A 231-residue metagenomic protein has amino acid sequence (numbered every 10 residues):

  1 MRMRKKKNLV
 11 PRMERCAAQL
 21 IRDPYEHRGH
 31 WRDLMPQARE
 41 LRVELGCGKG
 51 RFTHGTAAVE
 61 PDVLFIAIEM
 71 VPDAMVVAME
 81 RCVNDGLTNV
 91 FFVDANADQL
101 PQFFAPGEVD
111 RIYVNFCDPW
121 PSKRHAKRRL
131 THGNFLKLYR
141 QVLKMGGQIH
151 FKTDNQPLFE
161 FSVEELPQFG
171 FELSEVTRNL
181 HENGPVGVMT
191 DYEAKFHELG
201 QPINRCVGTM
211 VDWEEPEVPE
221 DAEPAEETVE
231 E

Functional and structural regions predicted by a protein language model:
M1-V43, R51-A58: S-adenosyl-L-methionine
K5, E160-E164, F169-E231: Class I S-adenosyl-L-methionine
L45, I68: Conserved beta-strand/loop positions that form the S-adenosyl-L-methionine
G48: Conserved glycine-rich SAM-binding loop
V71: Conserved SAM/SAH-binding beta-strand->alpha-helix loop
M79-P106: S-adenosyl-L-methionine
T131-M145: A short glycine-rich, Lys/Arg-flanked "PGG" loop and its adjoining helix->strand segment in the class I
G146-T153: Conserved beta-strand signature within the Rossmann-like core of class I S-adenosyl-L-methionine
